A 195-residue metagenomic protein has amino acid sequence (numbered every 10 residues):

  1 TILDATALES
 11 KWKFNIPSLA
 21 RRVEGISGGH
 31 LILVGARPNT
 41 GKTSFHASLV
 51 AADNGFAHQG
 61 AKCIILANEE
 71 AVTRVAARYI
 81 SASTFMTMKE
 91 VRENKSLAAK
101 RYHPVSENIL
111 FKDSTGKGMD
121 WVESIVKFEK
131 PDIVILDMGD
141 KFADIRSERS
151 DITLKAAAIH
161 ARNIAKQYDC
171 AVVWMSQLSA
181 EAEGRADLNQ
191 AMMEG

Functional and structural regions predicted by a protein language model:
T1-F85: The Walker A/P-loop phosphate-binding site
W12-P17, G116-K117, D187-A191: Short gly/ser/thr-rich secondary-structure transition/capping motifs
E24-I26, G55-H58, R101-P104, V126-E129 (+1 more regions): Conserved catalytic network of the ASCE P-loop NTPase/AAA+ motor domain
G25, N39, A156-G195: Phosphate-binding/switch region of NTP-binding enzymes
H30-I32, C63, P131-L136, C170-W174: Generic beta-sheet signal
T43-S44, D151-K155: Non-membrane alpha-helical structural segments and their capping/turn regions in soluble enzymes
L49, V122, A161: Aromatic/hydrophobic pocket-lining residues that form π-stacking "cages" and hydrophobic walls in ligand
Q59-E148, A156: Conserved inter-motif catalytic segment of the P-loop NTP-binding fold
